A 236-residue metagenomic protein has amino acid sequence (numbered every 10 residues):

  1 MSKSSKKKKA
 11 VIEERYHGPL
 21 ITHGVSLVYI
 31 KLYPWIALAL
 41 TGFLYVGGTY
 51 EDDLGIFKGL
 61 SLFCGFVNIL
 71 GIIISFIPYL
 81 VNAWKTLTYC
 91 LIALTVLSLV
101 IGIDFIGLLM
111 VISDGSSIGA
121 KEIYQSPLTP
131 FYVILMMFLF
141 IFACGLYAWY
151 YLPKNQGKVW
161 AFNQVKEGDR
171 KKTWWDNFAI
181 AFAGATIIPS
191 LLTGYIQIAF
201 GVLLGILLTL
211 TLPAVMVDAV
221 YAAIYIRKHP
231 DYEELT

Functional and structural regions predicted by a protein language model:
M1-F43, K228-T236: N-terminal juxtamembrane cytosolic/stromal segments of multi-pass membrane proteins
S2-K3, V67-P78, L139-V159, V220: Membrane-water interface of transmembrane alpha-helices
F43-L44, G102-Q125, I180-G205: Alpha-helical transmembrane segments and their membrane-interface junctions in multi-pass membrane proteins
E51-C64, I123-L146, I206-L210: Alpha-helical transmembrane segments
F66-G102, A161-N163: Cytosolic-side membrane-entry/anchor segment at the start of a transmembrane helix
F76, I92-E122, Y132-F142: C-terminal halves and exits of single transmembrane alpha-helices
L128-P130, A148-F182, A199, L203 (+2 more regions): Membrane-helix boundary/juxtamembrane motif in polytopic membrane proteins
W174-T236: C-terminal transmembrane-bundle signature of multipass membrane proteins, characterized by strong activation on
